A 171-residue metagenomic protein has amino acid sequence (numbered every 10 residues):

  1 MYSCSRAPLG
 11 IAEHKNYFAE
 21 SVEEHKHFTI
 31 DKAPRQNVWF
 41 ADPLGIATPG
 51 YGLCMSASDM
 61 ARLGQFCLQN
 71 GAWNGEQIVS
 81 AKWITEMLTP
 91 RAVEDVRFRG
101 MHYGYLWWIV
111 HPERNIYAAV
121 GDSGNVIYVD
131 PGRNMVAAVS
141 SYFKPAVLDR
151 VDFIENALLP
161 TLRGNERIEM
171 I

Functional and structural regions predicted by a protein language model:
M1-H27, A57-A61, Q65-F66: Active-site-adjacent helix/loop patches that line small-molecule binding or acyl-intermediate pockets
Y2, R6, A61-L68, I84-L88 (+2 more regions): Non-transmembrane alpha-helical segments in soluble domains of secreted/periplasmic/extracellular proteins
C4, Y51-A72, N125-S140: Active-site-proximal alpha-helical segments within enzyme catalytic domains
G10, G71-V79, V96, L148: Structural helix-adjacent loops and short alpha-helical linkers that scaffold large soluble proteins
T29-P43, T85-A137: Active-site Gly/Thr loop motif
V38-G50, C67-N70: Short, flexible active-site loops
N70-G71, R91, N165: A general structural signal marking secondary-structure boundaries and capping sites
I116-I171: Structured C-terminal helix/loop/strand segments within mature extracytoplasmic catalytic/sensor domains
